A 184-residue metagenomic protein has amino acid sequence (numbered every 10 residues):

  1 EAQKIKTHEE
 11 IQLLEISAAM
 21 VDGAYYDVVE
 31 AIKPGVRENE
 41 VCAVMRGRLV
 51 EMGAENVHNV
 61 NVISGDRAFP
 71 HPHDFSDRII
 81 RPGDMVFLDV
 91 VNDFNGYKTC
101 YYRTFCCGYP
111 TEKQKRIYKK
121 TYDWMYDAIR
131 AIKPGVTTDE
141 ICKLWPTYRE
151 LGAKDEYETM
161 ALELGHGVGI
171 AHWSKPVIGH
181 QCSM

Functional and structural regions predicted by a protein language model:
E1-M184: Active-site neighborhoods and metal-handling regions in enzymes and metal-associated proteins
